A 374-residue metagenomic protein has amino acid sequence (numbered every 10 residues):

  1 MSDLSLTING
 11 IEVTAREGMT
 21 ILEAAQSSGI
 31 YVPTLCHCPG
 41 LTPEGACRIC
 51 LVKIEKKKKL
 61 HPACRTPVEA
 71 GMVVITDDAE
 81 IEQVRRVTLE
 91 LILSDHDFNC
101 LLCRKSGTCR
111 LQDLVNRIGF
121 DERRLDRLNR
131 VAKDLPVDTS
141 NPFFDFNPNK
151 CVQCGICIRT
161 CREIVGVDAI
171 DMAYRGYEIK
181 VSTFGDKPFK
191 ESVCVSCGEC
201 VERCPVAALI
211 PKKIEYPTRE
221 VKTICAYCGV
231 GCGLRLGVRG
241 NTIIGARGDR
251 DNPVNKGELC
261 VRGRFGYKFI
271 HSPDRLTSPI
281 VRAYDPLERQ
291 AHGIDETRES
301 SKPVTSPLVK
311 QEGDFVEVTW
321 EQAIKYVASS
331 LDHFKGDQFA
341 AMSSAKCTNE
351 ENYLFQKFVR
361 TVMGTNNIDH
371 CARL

Functional and structural regions predicted by a protein language model:
S2-T14, G18, Q26, I54-K56 (+2 more regions): N-terminal export/assembly segments and adjacent metallocofactor-ligating motifs of anaerobic energy-metabolism
I21-E55: A basic, amphipathic helix-loop patch mediating RNA/tRNA/ribosome contacts
C36-C38, C47, P62-A63, E220-T223: Short beta-alpha junctions and helix-cap segments that line functional grooves
E55-A63: Short hydrophobic interaction/assembly module
C64-E69: Structured interaction patches on ligand/partner-binding surfaces of diverse proteins
